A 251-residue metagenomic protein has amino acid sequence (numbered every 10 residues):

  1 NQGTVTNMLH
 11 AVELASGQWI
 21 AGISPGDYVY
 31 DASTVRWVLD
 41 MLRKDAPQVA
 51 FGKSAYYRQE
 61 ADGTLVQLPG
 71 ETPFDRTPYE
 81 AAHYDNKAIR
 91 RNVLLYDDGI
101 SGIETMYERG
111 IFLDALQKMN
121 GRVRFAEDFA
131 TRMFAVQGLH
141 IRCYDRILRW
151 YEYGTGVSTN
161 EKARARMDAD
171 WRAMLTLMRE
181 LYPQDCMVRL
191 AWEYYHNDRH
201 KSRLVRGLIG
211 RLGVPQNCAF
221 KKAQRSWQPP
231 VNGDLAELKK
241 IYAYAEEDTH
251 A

Functional and structural regions predicted by a protein language model:
N1-A15, Y28: Glycine-rich, basic loop-to-helix element that forms the pyrophosphate-binding segment of sugar-nucleotide handling
G3, Y28-V29, Y56-Y57, A130 (+1 more regions): A short, conserved beta-strand element in the Rossmann-like catalytic core that flanks the donor/metal-binding loop
L9-H10, S33-R36, A130: Active-site phosphate/pyrophosphate-handling residues
G17, D45-V49, L139: Short, high-confidence coil segments that cap the C-terminus of an alpha-helix and link into the following beta-strand
Q18-G26: Short beta-strand-to-loop acidic/aromatic patch adjacent to the donor-nucleotide binding site
S33-L68: Conserved donor NDP-sugar-binding/catalytic core segment of glycosyltransferases
K44, E180, Y194-A251: Membrane-interface aromatic/basic loop that binds lipid-linked glycans or pyrophosphate carriers, typified by
G52, P73-R164, D170-W171: Conserved nucleotide-sugar donor-binding catalytic segment
